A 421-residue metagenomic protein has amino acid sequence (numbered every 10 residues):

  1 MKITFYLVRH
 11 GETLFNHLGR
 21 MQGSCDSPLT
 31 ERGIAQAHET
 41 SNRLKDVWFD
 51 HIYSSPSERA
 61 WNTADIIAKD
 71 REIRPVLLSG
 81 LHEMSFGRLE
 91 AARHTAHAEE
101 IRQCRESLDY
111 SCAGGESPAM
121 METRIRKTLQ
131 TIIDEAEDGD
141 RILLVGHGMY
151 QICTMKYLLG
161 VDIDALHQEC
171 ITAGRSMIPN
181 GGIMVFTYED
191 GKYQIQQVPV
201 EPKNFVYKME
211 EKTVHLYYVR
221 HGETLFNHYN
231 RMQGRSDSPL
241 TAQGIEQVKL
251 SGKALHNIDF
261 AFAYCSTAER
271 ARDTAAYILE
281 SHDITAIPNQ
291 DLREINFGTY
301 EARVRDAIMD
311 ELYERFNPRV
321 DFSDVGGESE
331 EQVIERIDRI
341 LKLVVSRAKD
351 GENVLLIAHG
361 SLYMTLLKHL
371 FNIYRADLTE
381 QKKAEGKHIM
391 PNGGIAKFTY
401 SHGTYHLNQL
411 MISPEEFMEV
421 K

Functional and structural regions predicted by a protein language model:
K2, M84-T95, D138, K156-H215 (+3 more regions): Acidic, low-complexity terminal tails and accessory targeting/binding regions of phosphate-metabolizing enzymes
K2-I3, V8-R74, T213-V214, V219-H282: Active-site-proximal alpha-helix that buttresses catalytic centers in soluble enzyme cores
F5, D140-G148, L216, E352-A358: Generic beta-sheet signal
T13, Y150-Q151, T224, L362-Y363: Short active-site segment of divalent metal-dependent hydrolases/proteases that encodes the spacing between
P28, R71-K127, E280-R339, I389: Phosphate-handling substructures
D46-W48, I132-D140, N257-D259, V344-E352: Glycine-rich phosphate-binding loop signature in dinucleotide/nucleotide-binding domains
W48-G80, M184-V214, I258-D291, A396-K421: Conserved histidine-centered catalytic loops in small-molecule metabolism enzymes
S54-S55, T123, V145-G146, C265-S266 (+2 more regions): Short beta-strand scaffold positions
